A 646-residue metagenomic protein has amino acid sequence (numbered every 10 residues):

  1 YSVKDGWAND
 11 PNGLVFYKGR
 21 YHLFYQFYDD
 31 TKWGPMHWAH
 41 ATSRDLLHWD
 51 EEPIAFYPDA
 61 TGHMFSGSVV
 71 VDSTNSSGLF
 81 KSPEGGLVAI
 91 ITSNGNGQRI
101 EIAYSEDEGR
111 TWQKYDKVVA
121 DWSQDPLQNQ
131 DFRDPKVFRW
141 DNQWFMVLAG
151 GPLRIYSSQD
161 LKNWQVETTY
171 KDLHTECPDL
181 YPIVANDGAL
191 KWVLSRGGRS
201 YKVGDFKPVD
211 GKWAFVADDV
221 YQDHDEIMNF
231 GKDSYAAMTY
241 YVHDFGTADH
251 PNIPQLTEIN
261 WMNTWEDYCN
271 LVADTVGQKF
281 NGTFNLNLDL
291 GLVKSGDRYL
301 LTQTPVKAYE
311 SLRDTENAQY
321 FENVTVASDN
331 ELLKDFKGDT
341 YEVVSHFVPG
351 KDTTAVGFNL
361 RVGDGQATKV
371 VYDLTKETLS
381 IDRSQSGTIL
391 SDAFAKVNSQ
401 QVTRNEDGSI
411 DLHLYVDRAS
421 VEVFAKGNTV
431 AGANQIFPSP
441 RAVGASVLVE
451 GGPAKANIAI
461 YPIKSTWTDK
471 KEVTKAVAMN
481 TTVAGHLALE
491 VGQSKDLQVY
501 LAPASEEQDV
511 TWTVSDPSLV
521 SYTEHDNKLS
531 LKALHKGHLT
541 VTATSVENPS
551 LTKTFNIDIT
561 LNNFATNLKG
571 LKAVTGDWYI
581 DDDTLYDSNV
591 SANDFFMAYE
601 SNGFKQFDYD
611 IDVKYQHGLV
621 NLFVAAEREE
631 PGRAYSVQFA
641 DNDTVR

Functional and structural regions predicted by a protein language model:
Y1-P178, P182-G231, A248-I253, E258-F321 (+5 more regions): Beta-rich carbohydrate-recognition and catalytic domains
L180, V343-S345, Q400, G408-A425 (+2 more regions): Short tryptophan-centered beta-strand motifs in secreted/extracellular beta-sheet-rich domains of glycan-recognition
T325-T388, D587-V645: Secretory/extracellular carbohydrate-interaction modules and structurally similar beta-sandwich "look-alikes"
T340, D407-S409, A442, S494 (+3 more regions): Extracellular Ig-like/FN3 beta-sandwich strand-entry sites
L374-G408: Generic long, charged, amphipathic alpha-helical segments
S439-V473: Ligand-recognition surfaces built from glycine- and aromatic
V473-L561: Extracytoplasmic soluble-region selector
F564-F595, Q638: Extracellular glycan-recognition surfaces and repeat-rich motifs
